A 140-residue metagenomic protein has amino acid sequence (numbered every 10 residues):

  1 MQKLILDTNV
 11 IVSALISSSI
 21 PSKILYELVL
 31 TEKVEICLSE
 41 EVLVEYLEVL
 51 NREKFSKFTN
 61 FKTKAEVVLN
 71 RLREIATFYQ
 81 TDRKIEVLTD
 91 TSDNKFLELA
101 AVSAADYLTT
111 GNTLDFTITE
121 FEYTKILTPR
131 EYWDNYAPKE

Functional and structural regions predicted by a protein language model:
M1-L38: Short, well-structured N-terminal submotif of metal-dependent ribonuclease cores
D7-T8, L38-S39, N112, T128-P129: A secondary-structure boundary/capping signal
L15-I16, L50, E120, A137: Short, flexible helix/strand-to-coil boundary loops that buttress conserved ligand/catalytic motifs in alpha/beta
I20, C37, T59, T63 (+2 more regions): Residues at secondary-structure transition points
L28-R83: PIN-domain endoribonuclease scaffold, especially VapC-family toxins
V44-E45, I85-L88, Y132-Y136: A short acidic, often aromatic-flanked loop/helix-cap motif at beta-alpha or helix-coil junctions that lines enzyme
E74-T109: Active-site neighborhoods of divalent-metal-dependent phosphate/nucleic-acid chemistry enzymes
A101-D106, T113-E140: Acidic, PIN/NYN-like endoribonuclease modules and their adjacent C-terminal/linker elements
